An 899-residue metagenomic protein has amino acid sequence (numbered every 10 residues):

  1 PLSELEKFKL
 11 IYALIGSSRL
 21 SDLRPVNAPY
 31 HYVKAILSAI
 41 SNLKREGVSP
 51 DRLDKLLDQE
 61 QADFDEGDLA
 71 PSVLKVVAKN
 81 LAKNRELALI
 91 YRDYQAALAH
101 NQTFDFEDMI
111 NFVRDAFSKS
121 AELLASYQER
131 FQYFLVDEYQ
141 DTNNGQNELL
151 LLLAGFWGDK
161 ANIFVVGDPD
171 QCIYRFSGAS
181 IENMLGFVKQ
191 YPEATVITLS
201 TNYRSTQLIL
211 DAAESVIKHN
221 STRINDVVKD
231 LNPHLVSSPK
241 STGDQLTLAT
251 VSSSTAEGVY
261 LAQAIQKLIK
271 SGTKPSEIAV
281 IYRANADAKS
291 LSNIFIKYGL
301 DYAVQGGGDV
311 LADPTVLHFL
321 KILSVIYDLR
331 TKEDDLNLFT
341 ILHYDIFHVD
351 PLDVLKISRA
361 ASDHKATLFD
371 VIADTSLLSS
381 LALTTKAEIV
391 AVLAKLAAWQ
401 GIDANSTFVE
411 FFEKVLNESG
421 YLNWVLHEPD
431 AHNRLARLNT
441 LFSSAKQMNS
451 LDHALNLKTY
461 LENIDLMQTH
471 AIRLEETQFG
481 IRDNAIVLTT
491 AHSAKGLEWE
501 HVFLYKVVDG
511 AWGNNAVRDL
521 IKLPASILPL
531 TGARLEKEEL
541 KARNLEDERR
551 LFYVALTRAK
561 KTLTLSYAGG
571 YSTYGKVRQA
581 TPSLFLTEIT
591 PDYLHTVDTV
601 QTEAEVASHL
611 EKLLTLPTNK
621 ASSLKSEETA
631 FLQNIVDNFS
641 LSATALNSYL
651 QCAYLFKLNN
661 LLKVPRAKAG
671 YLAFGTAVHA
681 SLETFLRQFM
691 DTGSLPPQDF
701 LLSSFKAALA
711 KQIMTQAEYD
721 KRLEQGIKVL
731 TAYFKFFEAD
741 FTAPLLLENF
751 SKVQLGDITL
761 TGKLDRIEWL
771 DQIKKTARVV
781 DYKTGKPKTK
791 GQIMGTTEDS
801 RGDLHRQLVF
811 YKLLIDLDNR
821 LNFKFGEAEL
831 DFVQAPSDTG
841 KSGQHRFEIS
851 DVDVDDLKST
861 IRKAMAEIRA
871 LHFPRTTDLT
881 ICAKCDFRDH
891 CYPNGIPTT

Functional and structural regions predicted by a protein language model:
P1-R52, L185-G186, Q263, K657-L658 (+1 more regions): Conserved P-loop NTPase-based nucleic-acid remodeling module centered on helicase motor cores
E6-K7, I40, A62, S72-G186 (+6 more regions): Conserved helicase NTPase motor core
Q59, V76, N80, K274 (+5 more regions): Conserved helicase C-terminal RecA-like lobe
D65, V77, S681-F750, Q754-L755: A non-catalytic, helix-rich entry segment at domain boundaries
E193-T195, T201-L300, I326-K332, F347 (+4 more regions): Helicase P-loop NTPase motor core
V236-P239, G496, Y593-S608, R801 (+1 more regions): Metal-dependent nuclease catalytic regions and adjoining charged, substrate-binding loops involved in nucleic-acid end
Y298, L383-A394, T587-Q688, L879 (+2 more regions): C-terminal, charged and often intrinsically disordered regions of DNA end-processing helicases and nucleases
L746-D818: Non-catalytic protein-protein interaction segments used by genome-maintenance enzymes to assemble and couple activities
